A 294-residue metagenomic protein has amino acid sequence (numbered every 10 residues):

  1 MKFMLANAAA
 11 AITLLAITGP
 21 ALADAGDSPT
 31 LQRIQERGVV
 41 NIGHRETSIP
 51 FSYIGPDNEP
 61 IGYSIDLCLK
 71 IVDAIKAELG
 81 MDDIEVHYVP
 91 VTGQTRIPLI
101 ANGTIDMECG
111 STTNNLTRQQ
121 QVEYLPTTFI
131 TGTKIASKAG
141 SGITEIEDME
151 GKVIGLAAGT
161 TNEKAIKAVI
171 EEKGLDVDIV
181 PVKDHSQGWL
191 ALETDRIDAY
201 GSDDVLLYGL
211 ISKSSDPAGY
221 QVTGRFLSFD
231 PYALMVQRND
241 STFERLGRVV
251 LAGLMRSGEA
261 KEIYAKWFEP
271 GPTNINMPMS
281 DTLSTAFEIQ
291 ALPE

Functional and structural regions predicted by a protein language model:
D24-A25, D66-A74, E147, K152-V153 (+3 more regions): Extended ligand-binding regions for polar small-molecule ligands
D24-A25, N162-I179, A218-Y220, L251-E294: Ligand-binding clefts/hinges and TM-proximal coupling segments of bilobed small-molecule sensing domains
D24-E108: Extracytoplasmic small-molecule ligand-binding "clamshell" domains of the periplasmic binding protein/Venus flytrap
D27-S28, M81-P98, S141, I179-A191 (+1 more regions): Short helix-initiation/N-cap motifs at beta->coil->alpha
N41, T47-P50, P60-A77, T113-L116 (+2 more regions): Bilobed "Venus flytrap"/periplasmic-binding protein-like clamshell domains and structurally analogous long
E46, F129-G140, I211-L251, P270-E294: Periplasmic-binding protein-like
L69, M81-D148, I289-P293: Acidic, polar ligand-binding/catalytic clefts
T95-P98, C109-Q120, A165-E172, S186 (+2 more regions): A ligand-binding cleft/hinge motif common to bilobed small-molecule-binding domains
